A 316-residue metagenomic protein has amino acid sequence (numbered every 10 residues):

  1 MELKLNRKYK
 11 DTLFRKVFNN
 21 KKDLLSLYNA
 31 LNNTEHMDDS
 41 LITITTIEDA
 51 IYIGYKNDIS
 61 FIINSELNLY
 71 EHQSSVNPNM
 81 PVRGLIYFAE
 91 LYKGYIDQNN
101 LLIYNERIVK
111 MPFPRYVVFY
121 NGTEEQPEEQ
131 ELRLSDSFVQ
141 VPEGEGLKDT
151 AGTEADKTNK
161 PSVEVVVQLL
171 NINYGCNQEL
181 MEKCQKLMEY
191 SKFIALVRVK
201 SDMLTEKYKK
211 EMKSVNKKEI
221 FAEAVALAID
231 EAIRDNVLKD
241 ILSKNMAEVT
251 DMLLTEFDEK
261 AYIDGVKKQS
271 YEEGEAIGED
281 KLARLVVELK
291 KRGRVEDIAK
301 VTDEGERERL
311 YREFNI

Functional and structural regions predicted by a protein language model:
M1-I316: Elongated, amphipathic alpha-helical interaction scaffolds
